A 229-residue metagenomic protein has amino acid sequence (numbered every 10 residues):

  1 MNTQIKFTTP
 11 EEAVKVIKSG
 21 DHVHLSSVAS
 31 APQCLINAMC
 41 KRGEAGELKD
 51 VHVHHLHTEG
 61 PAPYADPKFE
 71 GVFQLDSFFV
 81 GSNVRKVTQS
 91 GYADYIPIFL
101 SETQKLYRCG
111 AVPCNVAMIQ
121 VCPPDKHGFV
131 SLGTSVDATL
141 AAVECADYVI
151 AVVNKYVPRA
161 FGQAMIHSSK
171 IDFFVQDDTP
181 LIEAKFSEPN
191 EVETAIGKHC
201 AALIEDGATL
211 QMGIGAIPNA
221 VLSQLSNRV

Functional and structural regions predicted by a protein language model:
M1-V229: Conserved alpha/beta enzyme-core scaffold
